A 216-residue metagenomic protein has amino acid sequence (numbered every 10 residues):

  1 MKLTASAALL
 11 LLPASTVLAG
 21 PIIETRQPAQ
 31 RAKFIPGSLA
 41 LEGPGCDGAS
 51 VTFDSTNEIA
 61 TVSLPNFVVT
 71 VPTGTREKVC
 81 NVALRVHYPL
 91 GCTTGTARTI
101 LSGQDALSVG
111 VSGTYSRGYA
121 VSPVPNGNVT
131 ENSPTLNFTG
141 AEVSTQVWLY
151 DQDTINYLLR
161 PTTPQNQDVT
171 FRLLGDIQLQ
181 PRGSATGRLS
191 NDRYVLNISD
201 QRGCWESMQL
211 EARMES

Functional and structural regions predicted by a protein language model:
M1-I22: Fungal secretory targeting signals
G20-S216: Mature extracytoplasmic or otherwise solvent-exposed domains
